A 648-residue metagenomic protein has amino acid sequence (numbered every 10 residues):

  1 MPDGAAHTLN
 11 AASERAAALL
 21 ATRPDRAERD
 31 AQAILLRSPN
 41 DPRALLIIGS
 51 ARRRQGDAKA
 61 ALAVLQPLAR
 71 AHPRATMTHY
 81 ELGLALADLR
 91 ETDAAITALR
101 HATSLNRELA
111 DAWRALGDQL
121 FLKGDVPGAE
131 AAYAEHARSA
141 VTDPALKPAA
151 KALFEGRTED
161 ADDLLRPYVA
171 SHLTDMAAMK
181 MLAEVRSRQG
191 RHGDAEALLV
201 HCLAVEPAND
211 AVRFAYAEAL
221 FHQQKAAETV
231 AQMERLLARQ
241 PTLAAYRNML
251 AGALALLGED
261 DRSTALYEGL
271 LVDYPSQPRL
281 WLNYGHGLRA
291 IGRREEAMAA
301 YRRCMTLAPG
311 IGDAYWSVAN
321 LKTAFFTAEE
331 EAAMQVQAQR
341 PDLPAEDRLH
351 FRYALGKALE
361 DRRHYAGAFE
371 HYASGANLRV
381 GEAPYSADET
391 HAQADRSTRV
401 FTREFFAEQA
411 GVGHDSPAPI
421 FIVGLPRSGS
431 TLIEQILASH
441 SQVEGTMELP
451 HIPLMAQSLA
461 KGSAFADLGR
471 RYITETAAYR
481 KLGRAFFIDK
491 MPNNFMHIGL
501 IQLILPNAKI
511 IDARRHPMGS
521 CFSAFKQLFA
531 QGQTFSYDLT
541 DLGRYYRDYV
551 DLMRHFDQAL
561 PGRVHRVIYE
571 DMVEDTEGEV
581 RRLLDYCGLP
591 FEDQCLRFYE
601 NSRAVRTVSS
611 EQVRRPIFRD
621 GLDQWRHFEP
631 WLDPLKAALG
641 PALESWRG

Functional and structural regions predicted by a protein language model:
L9, P42-R43, T76-M77, A110-D111 (+7 more regions): Helix-start (N-cap) detector for alpha-helical repeat units in TPR-like alpha-solenoids, especially tetratricopeptide
A21, R54, D88, L122 (+7 more regions): Register position in tetratricopeptide repeats
R37, A71-H72, L105, R138-S139 (+8 more regions): Structural marker of alpha-solenoid helical repeat scaffolds
A300, Y315-A319, E331-D342, F351-P419 (+4 more regions): PAPS-dependent sulfotransferases, especially Golgi type II membrane carbohydrate sulfotransferases
V412-L503: Phosphate-binding active sites in nucleotide-utilizing proteins
